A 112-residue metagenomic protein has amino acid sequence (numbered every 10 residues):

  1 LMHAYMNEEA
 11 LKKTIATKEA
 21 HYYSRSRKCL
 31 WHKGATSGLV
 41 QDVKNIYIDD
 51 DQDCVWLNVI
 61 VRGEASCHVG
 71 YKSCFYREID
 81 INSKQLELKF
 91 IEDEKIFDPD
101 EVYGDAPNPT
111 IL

Functional and structural regions predicted by a protein language model:
L1-L112: Flexible "arm" and connector segments at domain edges
